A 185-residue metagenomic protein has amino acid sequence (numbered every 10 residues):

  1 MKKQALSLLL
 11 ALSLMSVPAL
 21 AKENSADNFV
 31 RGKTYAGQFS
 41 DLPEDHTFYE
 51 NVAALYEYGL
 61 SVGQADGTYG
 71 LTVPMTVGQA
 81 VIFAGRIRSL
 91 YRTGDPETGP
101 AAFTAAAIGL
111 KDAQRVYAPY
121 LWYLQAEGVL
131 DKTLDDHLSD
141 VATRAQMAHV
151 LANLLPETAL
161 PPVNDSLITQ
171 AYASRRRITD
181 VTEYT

Functional and structural regions predicted by a protein language model:
Q4-L8, S16-T47, V62-G78, G85-A118 (+2 more regions): Feature responds to low-complexity, polar/acidic, surface-exposed segments characteristic of secreted/exported proteins
T47-E50, Y56: Alpha-helical bundle segments that constitute or directly flank the non-heme di-iron/ferroxidase center
A54-L55, L124: PEST-like intrinsically disordered low-complexity regions enriched in serine, proline, threonine and acidic/polar
G59: Phosphate/pyrophosphate-binding loop motifs in nucleotide- or prenyl diphosphate-using proteins
